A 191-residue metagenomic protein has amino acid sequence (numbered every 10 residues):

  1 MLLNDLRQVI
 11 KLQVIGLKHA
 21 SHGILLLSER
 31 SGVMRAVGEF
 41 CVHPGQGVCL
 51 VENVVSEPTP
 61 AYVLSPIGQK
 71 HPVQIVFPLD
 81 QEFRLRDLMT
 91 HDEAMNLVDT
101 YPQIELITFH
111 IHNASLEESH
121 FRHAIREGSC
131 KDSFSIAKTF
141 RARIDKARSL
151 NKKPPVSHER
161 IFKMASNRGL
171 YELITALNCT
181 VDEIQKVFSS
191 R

Functional and structural regions predicted by a protein language model:
D5, A20-G23: Short hydrophobic alpha-helical segments enriched in small aliphatic residues
L12, H19: Cationic, low-complexity basic patches in intrinsically disordered or flexible, solvent-exposed regions
I24-A36: Mixed-charge, Lys/Arg-rich low-complexity intrinsically disordered regions
V33-R86: A positional/architectural concept
D80-R191: Charge/polar-rich, low-complexity and marginally structured segments
